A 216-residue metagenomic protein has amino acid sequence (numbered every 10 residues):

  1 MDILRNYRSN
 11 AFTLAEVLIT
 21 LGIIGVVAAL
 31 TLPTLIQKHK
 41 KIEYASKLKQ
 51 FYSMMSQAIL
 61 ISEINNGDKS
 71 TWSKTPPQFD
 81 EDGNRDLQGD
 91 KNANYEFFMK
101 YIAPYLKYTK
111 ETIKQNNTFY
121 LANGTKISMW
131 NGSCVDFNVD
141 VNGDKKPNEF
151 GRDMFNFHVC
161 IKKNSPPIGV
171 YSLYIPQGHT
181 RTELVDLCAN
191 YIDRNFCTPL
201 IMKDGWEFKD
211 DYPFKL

Functional and structural regions predicted by a protein language model:
M1-Y7: N-terminal secretory signal peptides that target proteins for export/translocation
R8-K40: N-terminal single-pass transmembrane signal-anchor helix
S9-L14, P77-D86: Short, compositionally biased strand/turn segments that nucleate or flank brief secondary-structure elements
T13, I42-E43, E63-G67: Short, Lys/Arg-rich amphipathic alpha-helical interaction segments that bind nucleic acids or acidic protein surfaces
T34-M55, I59: Aliphatic-rich helix starts adjacent to a transmembrane/signal segment
S56-T75: Alpha-helix exit/C-cap motif
D82-L216: Intrinsically disordered, low-complexity regions enriched in Pro/Ser/Thr/Gly and acidic residues
